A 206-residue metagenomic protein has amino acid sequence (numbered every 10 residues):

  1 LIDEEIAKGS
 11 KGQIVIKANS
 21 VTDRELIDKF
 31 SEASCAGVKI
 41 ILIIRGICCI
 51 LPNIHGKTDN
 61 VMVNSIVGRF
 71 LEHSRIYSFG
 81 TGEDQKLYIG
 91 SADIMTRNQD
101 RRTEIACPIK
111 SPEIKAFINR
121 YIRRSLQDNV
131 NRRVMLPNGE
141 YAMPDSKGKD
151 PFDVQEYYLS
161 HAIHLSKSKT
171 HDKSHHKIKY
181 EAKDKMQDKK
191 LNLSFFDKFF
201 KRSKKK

Functional and structural regions predicted by a protein language model:
L1-K206: PLD/PLD-like phosphodiesterase catalytic module centered on the HKD motif
